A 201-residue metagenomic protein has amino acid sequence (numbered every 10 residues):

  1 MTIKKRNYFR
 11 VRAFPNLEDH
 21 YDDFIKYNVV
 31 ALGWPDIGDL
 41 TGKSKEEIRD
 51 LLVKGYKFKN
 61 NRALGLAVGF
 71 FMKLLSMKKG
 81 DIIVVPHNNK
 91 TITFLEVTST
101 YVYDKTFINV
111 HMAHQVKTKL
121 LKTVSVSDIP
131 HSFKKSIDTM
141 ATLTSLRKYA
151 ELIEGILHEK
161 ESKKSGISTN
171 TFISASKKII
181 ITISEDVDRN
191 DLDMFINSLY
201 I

Functional and structural regions predicted by a protein language model:
M1-D39, H111-N197: Contiguous surface segments at macromolecular interaction interfaces
G42-Q115: Structured alpha/beta reader/binder surfaces that contact nucleic acids or chromatin modification marks
L66, M72-K79, F94, I181-S184 (+1 more regions): Catalytic centers of nucleases
